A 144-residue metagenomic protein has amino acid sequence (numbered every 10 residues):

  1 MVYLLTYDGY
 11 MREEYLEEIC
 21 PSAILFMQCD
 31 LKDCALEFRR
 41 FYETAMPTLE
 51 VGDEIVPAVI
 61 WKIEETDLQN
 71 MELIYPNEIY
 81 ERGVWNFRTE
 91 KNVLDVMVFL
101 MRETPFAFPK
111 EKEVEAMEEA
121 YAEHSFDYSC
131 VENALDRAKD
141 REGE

Functional and structural regions predicted by a protein language model:
M1-E144: Glycine-aromatic micro-motifs
